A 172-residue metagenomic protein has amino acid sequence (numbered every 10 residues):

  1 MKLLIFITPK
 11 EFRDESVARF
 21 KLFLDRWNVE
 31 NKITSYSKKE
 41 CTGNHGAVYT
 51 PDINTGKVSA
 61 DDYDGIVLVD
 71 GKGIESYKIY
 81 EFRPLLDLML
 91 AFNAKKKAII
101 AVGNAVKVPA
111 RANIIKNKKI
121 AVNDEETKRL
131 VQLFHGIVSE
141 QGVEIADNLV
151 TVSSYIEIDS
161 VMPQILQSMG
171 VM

Functional and structural regions predicted by a protein language model:
M1-I99, K107-N117, K128-M172: Extended, subdomain-level signal for the structured scaffold at the beginning of enzyme domains
G103: Catalytic nucleophile serine of serine hydrolases, specifically the conserved "nucleophile elbow" pentapeptide
I120: Acidic, metal/cofactor-coordinating or nucleic-acid-engaging core segments within structured domains
